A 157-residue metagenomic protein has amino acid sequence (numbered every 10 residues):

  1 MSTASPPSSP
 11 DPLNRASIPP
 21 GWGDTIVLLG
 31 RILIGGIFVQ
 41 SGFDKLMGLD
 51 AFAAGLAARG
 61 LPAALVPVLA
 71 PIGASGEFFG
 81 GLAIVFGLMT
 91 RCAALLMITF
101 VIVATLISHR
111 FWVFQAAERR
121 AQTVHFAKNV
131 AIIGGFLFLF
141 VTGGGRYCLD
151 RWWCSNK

Functional and structural regions predicted by a protein language model:
M1-D50, A64-S75, F79, F86-K157: Extended, low-polarity transmembrane helix blocks
A53-A64: Perimembrane loop-to-helix junctions flanking transmembrane segments
